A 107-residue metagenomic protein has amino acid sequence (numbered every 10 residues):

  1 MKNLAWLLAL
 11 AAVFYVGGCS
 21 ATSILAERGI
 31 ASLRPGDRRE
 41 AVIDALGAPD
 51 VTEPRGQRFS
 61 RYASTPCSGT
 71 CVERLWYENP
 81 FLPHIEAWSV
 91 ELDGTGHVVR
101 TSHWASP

Functional and structural regions predicted by a protein language model:
M1-K2: N-terminal hydrophobic targeting signals that begin at the initiator methionine
A5-C19: Hydrophobic membrane-insertion alpha-helices, especially the h-region of bacterial N-terminal signal peptides
C19-P107: Residues within mature, well-folded domains
